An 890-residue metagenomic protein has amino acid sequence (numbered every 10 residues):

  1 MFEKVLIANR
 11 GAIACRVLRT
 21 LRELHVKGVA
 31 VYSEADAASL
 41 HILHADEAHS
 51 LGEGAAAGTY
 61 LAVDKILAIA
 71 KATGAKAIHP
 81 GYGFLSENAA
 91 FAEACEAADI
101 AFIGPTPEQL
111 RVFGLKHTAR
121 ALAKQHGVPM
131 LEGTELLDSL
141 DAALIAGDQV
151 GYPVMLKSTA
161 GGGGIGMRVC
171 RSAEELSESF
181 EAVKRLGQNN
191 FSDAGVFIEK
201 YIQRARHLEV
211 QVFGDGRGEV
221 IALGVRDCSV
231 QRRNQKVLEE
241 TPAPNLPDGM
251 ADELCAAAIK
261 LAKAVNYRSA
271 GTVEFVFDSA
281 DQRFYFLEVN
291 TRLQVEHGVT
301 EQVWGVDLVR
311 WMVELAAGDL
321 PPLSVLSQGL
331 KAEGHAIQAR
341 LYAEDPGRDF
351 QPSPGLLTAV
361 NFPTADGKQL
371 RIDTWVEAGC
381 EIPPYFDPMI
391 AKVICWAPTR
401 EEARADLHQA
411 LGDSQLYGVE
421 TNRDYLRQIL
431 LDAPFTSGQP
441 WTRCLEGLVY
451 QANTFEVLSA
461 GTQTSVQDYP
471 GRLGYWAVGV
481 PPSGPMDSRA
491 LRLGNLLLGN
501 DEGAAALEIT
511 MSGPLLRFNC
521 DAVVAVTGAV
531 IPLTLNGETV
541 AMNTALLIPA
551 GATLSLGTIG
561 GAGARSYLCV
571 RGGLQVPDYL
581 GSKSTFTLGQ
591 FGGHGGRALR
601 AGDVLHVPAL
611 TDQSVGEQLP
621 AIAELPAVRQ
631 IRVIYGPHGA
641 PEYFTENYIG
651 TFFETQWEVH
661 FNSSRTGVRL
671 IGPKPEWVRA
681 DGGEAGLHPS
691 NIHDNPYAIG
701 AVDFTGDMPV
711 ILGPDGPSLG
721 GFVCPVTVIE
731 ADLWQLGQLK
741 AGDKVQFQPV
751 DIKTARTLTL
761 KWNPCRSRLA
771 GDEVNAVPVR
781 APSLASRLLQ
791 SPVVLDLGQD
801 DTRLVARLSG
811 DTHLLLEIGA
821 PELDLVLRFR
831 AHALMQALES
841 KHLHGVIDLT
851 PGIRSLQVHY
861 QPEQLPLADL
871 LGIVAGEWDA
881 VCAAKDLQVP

Functional and structural regions predicted by a protein language model:
M1-V273, F277-H297: N-terminal beta-alpha lobe that positions the nucleotide/phosphoryl donor in ATP/NTP-coupled carboxylate activation
G81, D193-E199, N266-V273, P322-K331 (+8 more regions): Flexible, glycine/charged-enriched surface loops at secondary-structure junctions
F84, N88, V112, E199-L208 (+7 more regions): A glycine-rich phosphate-binding loop feature that marks nucleotide/adenosyl-phosphate handling sites
C95, I221-N234, F275-L293, G305 (+3 more regions): Flexible glycine/proline-rich, aromatic-decorated loop/lid segments
M167-V169, K200, L246, M389-P398 (+2 more regions): Short, well-ordered beta-strand elements within core beta-sheets of diverse protein domains
A258, G298-T454: Catalytic cores of soluble metabolic enzymes centered on carboxylation/carboxyl-transfer
N290-T300, H688, P717: Glycine-rich phosphate/pyrophosphate-binding beta-alpha loops
A452-P890: Conserved "landmark" site that anchors the functional core of diverse proteins
